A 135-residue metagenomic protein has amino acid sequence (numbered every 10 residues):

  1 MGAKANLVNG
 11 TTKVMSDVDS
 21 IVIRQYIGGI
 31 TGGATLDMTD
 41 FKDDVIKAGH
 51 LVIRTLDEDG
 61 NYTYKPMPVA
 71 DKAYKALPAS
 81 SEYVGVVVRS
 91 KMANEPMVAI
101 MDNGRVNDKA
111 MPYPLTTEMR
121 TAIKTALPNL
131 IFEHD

Functional and structural regions predicted by a protein language model:
M1-D135: Surface-exposed, low-hydrophobicity beta-strand/loop segments enriched in small/polar/acidic residues
